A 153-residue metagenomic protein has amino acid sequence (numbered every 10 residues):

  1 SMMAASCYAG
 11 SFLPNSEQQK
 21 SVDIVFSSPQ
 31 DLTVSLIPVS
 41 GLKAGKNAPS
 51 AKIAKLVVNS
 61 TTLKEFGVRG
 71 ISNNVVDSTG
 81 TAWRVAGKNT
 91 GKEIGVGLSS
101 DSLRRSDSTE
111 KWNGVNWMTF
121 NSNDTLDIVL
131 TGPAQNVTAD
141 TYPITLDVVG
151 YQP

Functional and structural regions predicted by a protein language model:
S1, T62-L63, G80-A82, N89-T90 (+1 more regions): N-terminal secretory/membrane-targeting helices
S1-A9: Gram-negative bacterial Sec-dependent N-terminal signal peptides
A5, N59, L98-S99: Intrinsically disordered, low-complexity segments enriched in Ser/Pro/Gly/Ala and basic residues
Y8-R84, N123, D127-N136, T141-P143 (+1 more regions): N-terminal small/polar-rich segments of proteins
Q30-L32, L42, K64, G91 (+2 more regions): A generic structural micro-environment signature that highlights single residues at secondary-structure boundaries
R84-S99: Short, surface-exposed beta-strand/strand-loop-strand elements in extracellular ectodomains
S100-A134: Acidic, glycine-rich flexible loop segments
